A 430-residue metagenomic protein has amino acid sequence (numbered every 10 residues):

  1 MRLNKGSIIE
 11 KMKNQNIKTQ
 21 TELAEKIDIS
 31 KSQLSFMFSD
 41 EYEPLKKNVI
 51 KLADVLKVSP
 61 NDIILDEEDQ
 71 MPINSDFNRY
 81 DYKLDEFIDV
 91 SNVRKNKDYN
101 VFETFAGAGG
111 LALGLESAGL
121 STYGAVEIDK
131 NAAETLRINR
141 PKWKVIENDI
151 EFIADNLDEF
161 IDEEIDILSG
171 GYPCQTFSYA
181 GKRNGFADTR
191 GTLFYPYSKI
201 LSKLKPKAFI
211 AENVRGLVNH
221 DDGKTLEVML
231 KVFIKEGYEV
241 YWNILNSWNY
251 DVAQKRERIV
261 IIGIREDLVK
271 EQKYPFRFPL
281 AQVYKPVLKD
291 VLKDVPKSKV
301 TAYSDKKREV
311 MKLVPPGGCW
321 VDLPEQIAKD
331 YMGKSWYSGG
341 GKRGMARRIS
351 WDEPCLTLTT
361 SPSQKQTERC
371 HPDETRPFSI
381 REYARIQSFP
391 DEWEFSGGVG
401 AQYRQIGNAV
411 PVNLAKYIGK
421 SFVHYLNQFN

Functional and structural regions predicted by a protein language model:
M1-K18: A short, Lys/Arg-rich alpha-helix, primarily the initiator
T19-A24: Short alpha-helical "recognition helix" segments of helix-turn-helix
D28-P44, L65-E68: Recognition helix of helix-turn-helix/homeodomain-like DNA-binding domains that insert into the DNA major groove
K47-D62: DNA major-groove recognition helix of helix-turn-helix/homeodomain DNA-binding modules
E68-Y123, V232-K235, R258-N430: S-adenosyl-L-methionine-dependent DNA methyltransferase catalytic core
Q70-K205, R215-N219, K224-L226: Core alpha/beta nucleotide-donor-binding catalytic domains of modification enzymes
R190-K255, I259-I264: Conserved Class I SAM-dependent methyltransferase catalytic core
